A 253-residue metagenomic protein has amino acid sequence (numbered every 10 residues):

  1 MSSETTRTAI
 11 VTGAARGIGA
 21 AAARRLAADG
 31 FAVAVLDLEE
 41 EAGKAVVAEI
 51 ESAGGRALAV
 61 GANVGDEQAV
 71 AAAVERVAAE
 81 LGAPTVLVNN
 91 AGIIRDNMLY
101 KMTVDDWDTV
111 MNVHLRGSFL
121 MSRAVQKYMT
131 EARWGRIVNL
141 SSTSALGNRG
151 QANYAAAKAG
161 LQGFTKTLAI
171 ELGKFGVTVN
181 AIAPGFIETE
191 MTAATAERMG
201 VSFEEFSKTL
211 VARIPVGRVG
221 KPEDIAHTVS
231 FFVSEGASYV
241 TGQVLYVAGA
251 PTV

Functional and structural regions predicted by a protein language model:
E40-E41, G61-A72, V104, D224: The beta1-alpha1 cofactor-binding region of Rossmann-like NAD(H)/NADP(H)-dependent oxidoreductases
A83, V88, G173, T178 (+1 more regions): Short, small/polar-rich loop/turn modules that mediate ligand/substrate recognition or access, typified
M98-L99, D106-M111, I137, F206 (+1 more regions): Substrate-binding pocket helix/loop in short-chain dehydrogenase/reductase
M102, T143, N148-A156, T167: Active-site loop-to-helix junction immediately N-terminal to the catalytic Tyr of the SDR YXXXK motif in Rossmann-fold
S122, A157, T165: Active-site helix of classical SDR
K127, I170-K174, S238: Alpha-helical segment proximal to the catalytic Tyr-Lys
S230, T241-V253: Short C-terminal tail/terminal secondary-structure segment of NAD(P)H-dependent dehydrogenase/reductase domains
